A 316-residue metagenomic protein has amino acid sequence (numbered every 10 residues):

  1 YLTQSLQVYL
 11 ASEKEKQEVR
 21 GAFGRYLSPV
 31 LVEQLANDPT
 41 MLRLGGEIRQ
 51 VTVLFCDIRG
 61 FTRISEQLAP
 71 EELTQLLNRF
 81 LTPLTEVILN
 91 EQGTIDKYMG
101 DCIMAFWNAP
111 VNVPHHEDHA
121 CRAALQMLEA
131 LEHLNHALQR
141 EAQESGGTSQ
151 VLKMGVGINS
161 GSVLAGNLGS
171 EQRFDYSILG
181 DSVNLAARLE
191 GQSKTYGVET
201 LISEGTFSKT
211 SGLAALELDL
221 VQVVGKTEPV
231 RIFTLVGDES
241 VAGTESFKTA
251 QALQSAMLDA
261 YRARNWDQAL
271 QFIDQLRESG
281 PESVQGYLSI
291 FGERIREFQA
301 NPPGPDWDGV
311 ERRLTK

Functional and structural regions predicted by a protein language model:
Y1-I48, A137, P303: Regulatory cytosolic signal-relay segments
E15, V19, L27, L31 (+11 more regions): Helical mechanochemical/support elements of P-loop NTPase systems and associated helical scaffolds
L42-A123, Y176: Catalytic NTP-binding/metal-coordinating core of nucleotidyl cyclase/transferase enzymes
V53, I103, M154-S160, I232: A structural signal for short, well-ordered beta-strand segments
L77-G93, A109-V156, S160, D181-K194 (+2 more regions): Alpha-helical scaffold within the catalytic cores of cyclic-nucleotide enzymes
V163-A165, Q192-Q268, D274-G304: Cytosolic regulatory/linker segments at or just downstream of nucleotide-handling modules in signal-transduction
P303-K316: Intrinsically disordered, low-complexity, charge-biased linker/tail regions
